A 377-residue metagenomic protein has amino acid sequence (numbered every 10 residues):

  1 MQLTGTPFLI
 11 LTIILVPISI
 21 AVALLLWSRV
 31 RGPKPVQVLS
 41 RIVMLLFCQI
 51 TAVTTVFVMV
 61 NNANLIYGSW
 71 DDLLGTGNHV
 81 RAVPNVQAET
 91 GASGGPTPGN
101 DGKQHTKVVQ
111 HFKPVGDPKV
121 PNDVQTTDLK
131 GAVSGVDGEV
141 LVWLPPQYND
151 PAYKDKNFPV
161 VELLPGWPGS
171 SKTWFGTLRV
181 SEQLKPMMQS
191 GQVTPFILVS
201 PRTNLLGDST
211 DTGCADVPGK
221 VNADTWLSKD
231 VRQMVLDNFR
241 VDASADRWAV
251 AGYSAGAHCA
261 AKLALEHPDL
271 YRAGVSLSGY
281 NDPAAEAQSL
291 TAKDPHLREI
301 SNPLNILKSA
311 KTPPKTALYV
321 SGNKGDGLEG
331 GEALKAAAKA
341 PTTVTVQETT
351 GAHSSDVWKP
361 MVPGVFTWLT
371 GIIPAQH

Functional and structural regions predicted by a protein language model:
M1-H377: Non-catalytic cap/lid and distal C-terminal segments of serine-dependent acyl enzymes
